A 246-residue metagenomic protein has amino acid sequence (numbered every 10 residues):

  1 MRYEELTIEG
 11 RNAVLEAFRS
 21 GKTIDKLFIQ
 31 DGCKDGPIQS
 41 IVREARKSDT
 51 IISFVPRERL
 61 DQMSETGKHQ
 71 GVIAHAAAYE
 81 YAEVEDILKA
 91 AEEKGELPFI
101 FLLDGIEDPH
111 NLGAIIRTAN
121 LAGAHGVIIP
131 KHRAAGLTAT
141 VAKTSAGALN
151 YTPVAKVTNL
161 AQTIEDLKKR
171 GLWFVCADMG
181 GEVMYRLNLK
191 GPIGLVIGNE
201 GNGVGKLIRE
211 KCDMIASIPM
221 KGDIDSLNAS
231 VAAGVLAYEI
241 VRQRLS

Functional and structural regions predicted by a protein language model:
M1-A90: N-terminal positively charged helical leader segments and presequences
L15, L121, K143-A148, K206-S246: Structured adenosyl-cofactor binding patch, chiefly the S-adenosyl-L-methionine
E16-T23, Q39, E92-E182: RNA substrate-binding interface of SAM-dependent RNA methyltransferases
R46, I164-K168, V241: Surface-exposed amphipathic alpha-helices with a cationic face
S53, G126-P130, S217: Short hydrophobic alpha-helical runs that function as membrane-insertion/retention elements
V175-N228: Active-site/ligand-binding-proximal alpha/beta "capping" segment
